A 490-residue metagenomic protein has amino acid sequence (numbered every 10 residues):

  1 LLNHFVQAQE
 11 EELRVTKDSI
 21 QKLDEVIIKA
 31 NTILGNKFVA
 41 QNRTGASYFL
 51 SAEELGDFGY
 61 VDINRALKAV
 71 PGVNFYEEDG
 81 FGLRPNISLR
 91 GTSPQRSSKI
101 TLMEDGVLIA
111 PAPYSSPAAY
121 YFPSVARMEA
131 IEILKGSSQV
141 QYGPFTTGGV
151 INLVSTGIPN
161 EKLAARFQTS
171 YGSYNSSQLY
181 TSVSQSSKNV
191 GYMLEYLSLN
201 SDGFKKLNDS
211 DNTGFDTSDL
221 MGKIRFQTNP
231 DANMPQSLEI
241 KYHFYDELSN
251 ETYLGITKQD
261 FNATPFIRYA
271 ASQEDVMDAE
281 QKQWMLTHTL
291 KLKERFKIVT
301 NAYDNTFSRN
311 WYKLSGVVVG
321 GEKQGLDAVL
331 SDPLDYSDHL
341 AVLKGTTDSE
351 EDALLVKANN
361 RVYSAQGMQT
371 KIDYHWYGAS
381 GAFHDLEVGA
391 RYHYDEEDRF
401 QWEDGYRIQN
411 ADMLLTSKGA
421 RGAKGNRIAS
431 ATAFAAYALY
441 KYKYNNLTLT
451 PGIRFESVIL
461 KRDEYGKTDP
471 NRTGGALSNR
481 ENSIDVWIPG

Functional and structural regions predicted by a protein language model:
E10, L207, N233-M285, F307-K313 (+1 more regions): Flexible loop and strand-edge segments within Gram-negative outer membrane beta-barrel domains
E25-F58, L83-N86: N-terminal periplasmic "start-of-domain" segments of outer-membrane beta-barrel proteins
V39, N64-V107, P111: Extracytoplasmic beta-strand/coil segments of soluble accessory domains associated with Gram-negative outer-membrane
L55, L67, I131-E132, I151-L153: Non-catalytic regulatory/gating segments with a bias toward low-complexity or hydrophobic composition
V107-K135: Short acidic/polar hinge/loop motifs at secondary-structure boundaries that mediate gating or recognition
S138-V140, V150-S186, Y196: Short strand-turn segments of transmembrane beta-barrel domains in outer membranes, especially the first one or two
Y171-N200, N208-T252, A279-E280, K291-L292: Transmembrane beta-barrel wall of Gram-negative outer-membrane proteins
D231-E239, A279-D469: Face-selective signature of the C-terminal outer-membrane beta-barrel domain
